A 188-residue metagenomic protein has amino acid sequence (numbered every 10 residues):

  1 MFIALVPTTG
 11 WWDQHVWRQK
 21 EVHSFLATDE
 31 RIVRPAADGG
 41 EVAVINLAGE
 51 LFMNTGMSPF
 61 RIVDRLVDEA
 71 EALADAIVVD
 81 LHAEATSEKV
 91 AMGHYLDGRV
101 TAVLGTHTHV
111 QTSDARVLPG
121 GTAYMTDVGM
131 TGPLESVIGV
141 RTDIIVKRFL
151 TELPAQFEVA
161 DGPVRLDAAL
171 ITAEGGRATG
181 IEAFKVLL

Functional and structural regions predicted by a protein language model:
M1-L188: Acidic, metal/ion-coordinating pockets
